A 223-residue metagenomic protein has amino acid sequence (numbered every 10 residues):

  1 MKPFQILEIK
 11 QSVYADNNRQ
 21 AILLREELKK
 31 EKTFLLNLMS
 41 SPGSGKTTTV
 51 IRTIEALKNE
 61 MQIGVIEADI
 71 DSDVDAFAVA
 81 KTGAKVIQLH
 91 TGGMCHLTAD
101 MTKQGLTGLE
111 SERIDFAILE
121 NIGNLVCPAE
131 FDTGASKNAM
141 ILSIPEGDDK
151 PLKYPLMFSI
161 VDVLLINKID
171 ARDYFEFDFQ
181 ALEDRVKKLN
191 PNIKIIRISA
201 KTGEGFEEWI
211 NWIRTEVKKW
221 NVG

Functional and structural regions predicted by a protein language model:
P3-E26, E31-M39, S44, T53-S136 (+2 more regions): Nucleotide-state-sensitive switch-loop elements of NTP-binding domains
T49: Hydrophobic positions on the alpha1 helix immediately C-terminal to the Walker A/P-loop
A68, S143-I144, A200: Cofactor-binding loop segments of dinucleotide-utilizing enzymes, especially the Rossmann-like FAD- and NAD(P)+-binding
S72-A76, K150-Y154, D178-R185: Short, glycine/polar-rich helix-capping loops at beta-to-alpha or helix-loop-helix junctions that flank or form
Q88-T91, L142, N167: Short beta->alpha connector loops at strand-helix junctions that form conserved, small/polar/Pro-enriched
N124-C127, G134-L152, D162, I169-E176: Conserved Switch II/interswitch segment of TRAFAC-class P-loop GTPases
A171-G223: Canonical P-loop GTPase G-domain recognition
